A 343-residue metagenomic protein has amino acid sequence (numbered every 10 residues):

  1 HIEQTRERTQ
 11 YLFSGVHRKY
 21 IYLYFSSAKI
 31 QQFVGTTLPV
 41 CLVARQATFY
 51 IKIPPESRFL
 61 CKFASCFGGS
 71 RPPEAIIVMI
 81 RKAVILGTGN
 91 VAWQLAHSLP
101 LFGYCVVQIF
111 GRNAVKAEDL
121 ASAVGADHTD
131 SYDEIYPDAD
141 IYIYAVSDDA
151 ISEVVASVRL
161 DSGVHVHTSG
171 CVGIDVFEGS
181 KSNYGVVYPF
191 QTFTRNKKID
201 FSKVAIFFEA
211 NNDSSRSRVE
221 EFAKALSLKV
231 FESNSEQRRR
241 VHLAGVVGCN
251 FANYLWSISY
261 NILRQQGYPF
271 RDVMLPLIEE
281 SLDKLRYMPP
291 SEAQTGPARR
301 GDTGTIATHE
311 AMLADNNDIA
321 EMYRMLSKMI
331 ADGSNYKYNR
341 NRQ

Functional and structural regions predicted by a protein language model:
H1-K29: Extreme N-terminal basic, low-complexity initiation segments that serve as generic localization/processing leaders
L42-Q46: Short Gly/Ser/Thr- and charged-rich N-terminal loops/segments that act as flexible capping/hinge elements
V78-T129: NAD(P)+-binding Rossmann beta1-loop-alpha1 motif at the extreme N-terminus of oxidoreductases
C105, K116, L120-A123, K198-R286: Internal alpha-helical scaffold of NAD(P)-dependent oxidoreductase catalytic cores
A123-K198: Rossmann-like NAD(P)(H) cofactor-binding subdomain of soluble oxidoreductases
E279-N341: Interdomain hinge/lid region at the active-site interface of Rossmann-like NAD(P)-dependent oxidoreductases
